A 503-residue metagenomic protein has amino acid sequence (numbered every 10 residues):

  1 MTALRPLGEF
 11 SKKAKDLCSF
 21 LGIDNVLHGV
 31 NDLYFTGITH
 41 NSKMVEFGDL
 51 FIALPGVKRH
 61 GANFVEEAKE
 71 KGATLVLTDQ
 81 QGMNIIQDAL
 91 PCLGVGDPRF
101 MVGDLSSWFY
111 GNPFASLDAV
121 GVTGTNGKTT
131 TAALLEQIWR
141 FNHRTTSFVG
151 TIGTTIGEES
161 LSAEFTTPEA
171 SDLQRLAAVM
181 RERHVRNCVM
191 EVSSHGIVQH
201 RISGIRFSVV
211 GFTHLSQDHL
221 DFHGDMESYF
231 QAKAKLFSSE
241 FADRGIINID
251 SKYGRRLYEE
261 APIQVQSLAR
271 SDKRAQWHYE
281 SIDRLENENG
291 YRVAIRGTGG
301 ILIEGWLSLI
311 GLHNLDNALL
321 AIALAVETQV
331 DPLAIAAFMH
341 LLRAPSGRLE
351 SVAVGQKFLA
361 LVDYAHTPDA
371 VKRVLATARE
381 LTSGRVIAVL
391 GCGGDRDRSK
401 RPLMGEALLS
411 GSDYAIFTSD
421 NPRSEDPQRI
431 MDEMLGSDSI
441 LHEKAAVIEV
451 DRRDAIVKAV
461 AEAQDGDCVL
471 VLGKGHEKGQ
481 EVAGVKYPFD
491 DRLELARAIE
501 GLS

Functional and structural regions predicted by a protein language model:
M1-D104, W108, K252, E280-I282 (+4 more regions): N-terminal leader/targeting and accessory segments in enzymes
M1-V26, F47-L50, H60-N63, L90 (+4 more regions): ATP-dependent carboxylate-amine ligase
K15-L21, M101-I249, Y253-Q264, L319 (+2 more regions): Phosphate-binding loop of NTP-binding sites
H28-I38, V102-L105, P168-S171, M190-I197 (+4 more regions): Short gly/ser/thr-rich secondary-structure transition/capping motifs
T74, S208, D413: Receiver (REC) domain switch/active-site residues of two-component response regulators
T78-Q81, V192, H214, I249 (+2 more regions): Short secondary-structure boundary segments
G82-D88, R183, F207-A360, G436-H442 (+1 more regions): Acidic, Mg2+-coordinating active-site environments of NTP-dependent enzymes
